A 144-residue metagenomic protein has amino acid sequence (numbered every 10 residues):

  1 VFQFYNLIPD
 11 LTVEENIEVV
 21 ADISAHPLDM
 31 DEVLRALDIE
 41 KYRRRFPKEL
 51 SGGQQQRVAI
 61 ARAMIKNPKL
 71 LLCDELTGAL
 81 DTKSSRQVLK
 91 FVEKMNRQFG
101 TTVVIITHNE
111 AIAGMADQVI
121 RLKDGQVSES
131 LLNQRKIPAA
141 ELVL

Functional and structural regions predicted by a protein language model:
L11-E18: Short coil-to-helix segment of the ABC ATPase nucleotide-binding domain corresponding to the Q-loop/switch region
A25-Y42: Conserved ABC ATPase "signature" region
F46-L50, Q54-Q56: Conserved ABC ATPase signature
I60: Hydrophobic anchor residue at the start of the ABC signature
N67: Conserved catalytic motifs of ABC-family nucleotide-binding domains
L71-D74: Catalytic Walker B motif of ABC-type/P-loop ATPase nucleotide-binding domains
R86-Q98: Helical segment within the ABC ATPase nucleotide-binding domain
